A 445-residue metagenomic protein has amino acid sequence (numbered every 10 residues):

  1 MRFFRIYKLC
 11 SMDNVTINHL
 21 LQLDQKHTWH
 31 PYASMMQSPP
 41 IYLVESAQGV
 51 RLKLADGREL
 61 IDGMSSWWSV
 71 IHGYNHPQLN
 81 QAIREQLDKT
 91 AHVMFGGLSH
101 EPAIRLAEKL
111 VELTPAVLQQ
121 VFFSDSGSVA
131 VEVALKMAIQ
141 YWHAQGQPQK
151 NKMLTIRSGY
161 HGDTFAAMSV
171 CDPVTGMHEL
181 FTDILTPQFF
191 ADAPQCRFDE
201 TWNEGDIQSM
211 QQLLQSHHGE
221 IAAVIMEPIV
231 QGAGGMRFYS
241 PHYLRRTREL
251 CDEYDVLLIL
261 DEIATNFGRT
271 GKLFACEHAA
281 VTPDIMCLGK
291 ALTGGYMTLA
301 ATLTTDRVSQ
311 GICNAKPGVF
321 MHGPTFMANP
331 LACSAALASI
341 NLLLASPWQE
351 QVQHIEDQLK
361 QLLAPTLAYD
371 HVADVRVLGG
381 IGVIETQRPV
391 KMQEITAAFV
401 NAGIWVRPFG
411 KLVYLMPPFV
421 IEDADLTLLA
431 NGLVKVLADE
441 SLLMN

Functional and structural regions predicted by a protein language model:
M1-R2, Y254: Peripheral, non-catalytic segments of secretory and membrane proteins
R2-S11: Short, Lys/Arg-enriched N-terminal segments with co-localized hydrophobic residues within the first ~10-30 amino acids
D13-N445: Conserved N-terminal phosphate-binding loop of PLP-dependent enzymes in the Aspartate aminotransferase
